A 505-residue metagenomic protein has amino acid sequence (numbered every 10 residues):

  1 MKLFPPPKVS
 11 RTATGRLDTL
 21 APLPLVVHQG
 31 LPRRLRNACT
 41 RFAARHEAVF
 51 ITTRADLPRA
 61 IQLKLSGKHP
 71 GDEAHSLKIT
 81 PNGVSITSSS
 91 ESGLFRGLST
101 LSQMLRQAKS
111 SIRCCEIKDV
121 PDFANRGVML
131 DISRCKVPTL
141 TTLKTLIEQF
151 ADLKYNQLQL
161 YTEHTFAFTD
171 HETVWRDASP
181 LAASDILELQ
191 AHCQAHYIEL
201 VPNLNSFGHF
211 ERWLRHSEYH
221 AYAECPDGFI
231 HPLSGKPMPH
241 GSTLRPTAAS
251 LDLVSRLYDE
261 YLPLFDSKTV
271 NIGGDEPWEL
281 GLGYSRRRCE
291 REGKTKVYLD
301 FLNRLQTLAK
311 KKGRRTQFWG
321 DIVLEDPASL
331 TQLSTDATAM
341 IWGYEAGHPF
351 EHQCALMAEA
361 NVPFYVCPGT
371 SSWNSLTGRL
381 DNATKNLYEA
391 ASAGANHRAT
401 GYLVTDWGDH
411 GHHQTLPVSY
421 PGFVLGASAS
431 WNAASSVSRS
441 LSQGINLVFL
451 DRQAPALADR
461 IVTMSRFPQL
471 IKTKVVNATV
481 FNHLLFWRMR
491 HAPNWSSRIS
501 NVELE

Functional and structural regions predicted by a protein language model:
M1-P22, H28-Q29, R33-R36, E148 (+4 more regions): Substrate-binding groove of N-acetylhexosamine-processing glycoside hydrolases
M1-R126, E389, H412, F449: Contiguous, structured surface segment used for ligand recognition
F4, T100-F123, A151-Q159, E218 (+2 more regions): Conserved oxyanion/phosphate-binding beta-strand-loop segments in alpha/beta enzyme cores
F50-R54, P202, F318, V366: A structural preference for short, hydrophobic beta-strand core positions in alpha/beta folds
D56-P58, F166-T169, T173-W175, P327 (+1 more regions): Beta-rich nucleic-acid/ligand-interaction surfaces
E91-G93, C135, H164-A167, S206-H209 (+5 more regions): Solvent-exposed loop/turn segments at secondary-structure junctions within structured extracellular/periplasmic domains
C115-S133, Y365-N374: N-terminal small/glycine-rich loop or linker at the start of catalytic domains across soluble metabolic enzymes
F123-G320, T331-Q332, T338, G394: Substrate-binding cleft of carbohydrate-active enzyme catalytic domains
